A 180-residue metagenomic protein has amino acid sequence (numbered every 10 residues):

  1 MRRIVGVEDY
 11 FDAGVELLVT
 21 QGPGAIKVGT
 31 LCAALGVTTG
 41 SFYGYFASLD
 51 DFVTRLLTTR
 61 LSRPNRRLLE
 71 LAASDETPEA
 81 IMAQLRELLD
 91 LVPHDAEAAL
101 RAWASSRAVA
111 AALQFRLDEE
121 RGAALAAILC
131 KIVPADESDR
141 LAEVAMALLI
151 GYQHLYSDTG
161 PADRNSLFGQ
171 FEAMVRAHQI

Functional and structural regions predicted by a protein language model:
M1-V5: N-terminal intrinsically disordered/low-complexity leader segments
G6-D9, A13, L17-D51, R55: Helix-turn-helix
D9, A13-Q21, R63-L71, L100 (+1 more regions): Solvent-exposed, amphipathic alpha-helical segments
V28, L57-N65: Short, basic, alpha-helical segments at the C-terminal edge of helix-turn-helix-like DNA-binding modules
R55, R66-A98, A142-A145: Hydrophobic alpha-helical connector segments
L69-T77, E87-L88, P93, E119 (+5 more regions): Terminal, compositionally biased segments used for targeting/anchoring and flexible tails
V92-A98, A108-V133, D139-E143, S166-G169: Amphipathic alpha-helical packing segments from all-alpha helical-bundle domains
A99, W103, M146-A162, R176-I180: Amphipathic C-terminal alpha-helical segment
